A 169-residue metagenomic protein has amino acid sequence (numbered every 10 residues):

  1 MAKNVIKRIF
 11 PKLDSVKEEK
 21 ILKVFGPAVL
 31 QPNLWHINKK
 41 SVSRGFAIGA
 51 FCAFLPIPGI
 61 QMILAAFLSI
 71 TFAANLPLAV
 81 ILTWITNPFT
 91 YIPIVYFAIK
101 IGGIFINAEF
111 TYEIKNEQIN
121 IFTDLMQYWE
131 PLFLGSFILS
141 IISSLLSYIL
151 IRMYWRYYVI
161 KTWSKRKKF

Functional and structural regions predicted by a protein language model:
M1-K40, E117-F169: Terminal, membrane-proximal amphipathic helices and intrinsically disordered targeting/regulatory segments
W35-Q61: Transmembrane alpha-helical segments and their cytosolic interface motifs in multi-pass membrane proteins
S43-A47, L78, M126, E130: Alpha-helical membrane-protein architecture signal
A47, F51, I81-I85, L134 (+1 more regions): Hydrophobic residues within alpha-helical transmembrane segments of multi-pass solute transporters/permease subunits
G49, S69, A98-I106, S147-V159: Membrane-water interface at transmembrane helix exits
A53, T90-I94, S140-S147: Alpha-helical transmembrane segments
L55-Y96: Transmembrane helix boundary and interhelical junction motifs in multipass membrane proteins
I92-Q118: Juxtamembrane non-transmembrane "cap" segments at the membrane-aqueous interface of multi-pass membrane proteins
